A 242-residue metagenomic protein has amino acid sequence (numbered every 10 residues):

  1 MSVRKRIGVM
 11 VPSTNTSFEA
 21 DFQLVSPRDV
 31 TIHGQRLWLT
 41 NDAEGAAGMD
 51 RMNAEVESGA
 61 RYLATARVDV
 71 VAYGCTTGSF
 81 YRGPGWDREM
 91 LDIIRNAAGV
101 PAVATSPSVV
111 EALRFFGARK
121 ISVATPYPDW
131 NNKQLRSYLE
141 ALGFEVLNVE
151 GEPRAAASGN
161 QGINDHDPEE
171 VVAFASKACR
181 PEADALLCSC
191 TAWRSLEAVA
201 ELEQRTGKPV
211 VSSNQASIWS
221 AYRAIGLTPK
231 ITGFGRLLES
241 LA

Functional and structural regions predicted by a protein language model:
M1-S58, W130-H166: N-terminal glycine-rich anion-binding loop in soluble enzyme alpha/beta folds
N53-A66, E170-A183: Short, well-structured alpha-helical segments in soluble
A60-V103, P107: Glycine/small-residue-rich loop that forms an oxyanion/phosphate-binding "nest" at active or ligand-binding sites
D69-G74, S122-V123, A183-C190: Periplasmic-binding protein-like
M90-L113, L202-S217, A221: Short, acidic/small-residue loops that bind anionic groups at enzyme active sites
I94-A157, E239-A242: Conserved beta-alpha
R154-G159, K208-K230: Short, flexible loop segments at boundaries between secondary-structure elements
V172-L202, S217-I218: Hydrophobic alpha-helical
